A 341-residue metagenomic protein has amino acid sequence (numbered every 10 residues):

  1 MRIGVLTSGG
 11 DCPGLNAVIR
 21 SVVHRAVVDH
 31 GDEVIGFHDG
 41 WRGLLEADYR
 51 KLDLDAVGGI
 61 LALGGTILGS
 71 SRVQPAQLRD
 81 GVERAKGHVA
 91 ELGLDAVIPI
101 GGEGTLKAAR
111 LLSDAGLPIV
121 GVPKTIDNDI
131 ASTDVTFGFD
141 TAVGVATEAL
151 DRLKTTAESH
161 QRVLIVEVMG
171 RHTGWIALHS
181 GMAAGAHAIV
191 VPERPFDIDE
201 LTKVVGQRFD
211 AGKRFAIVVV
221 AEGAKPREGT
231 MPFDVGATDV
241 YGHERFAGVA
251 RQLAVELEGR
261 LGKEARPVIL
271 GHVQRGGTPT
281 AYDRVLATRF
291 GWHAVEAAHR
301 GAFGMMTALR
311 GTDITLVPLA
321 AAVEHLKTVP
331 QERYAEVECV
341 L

Functional and structural regions predicted by a protein language model:
M1-L45: N-terminal phosphate-binding or glycine-rich loops at protein starts, especially the Walker A/P-loop of NTPases
S8-D11, F37-G43, R72-V73, G102-G104 (+6 more regions): Short, ordered loop/turn segments at secondary-structure junctions
A17-V22, E103-L117, A177: Short Gly/Thr/Asp-enriched flexible loops that form oxyanion-binding sites at enzyme active sites
G31, I35, S113-V145, V191-R194: Short, acidic/small-residue loops that bind anionic groups at enzyme active sites
G31-F37, T156-V163, R214-V218, A254 (+3 more regions): Flexible, glycine/charged-enriched surface loops at secondary-structure junctions
L44-P99, G104-T105, F137-G144, E148-A149: Glycine-rich oxoanion-binding loops at beta->alpha junctions
A96-G101, L111, F139-A157, L164-K263: Accessory alpha-helical/coil subdomains and C-terminal extensions that flank or cap enzyme catalytic cores
Q252, M305-L341: Phosphate-binding loop/pocket of nucleotide- and phosphate-handling active sites
